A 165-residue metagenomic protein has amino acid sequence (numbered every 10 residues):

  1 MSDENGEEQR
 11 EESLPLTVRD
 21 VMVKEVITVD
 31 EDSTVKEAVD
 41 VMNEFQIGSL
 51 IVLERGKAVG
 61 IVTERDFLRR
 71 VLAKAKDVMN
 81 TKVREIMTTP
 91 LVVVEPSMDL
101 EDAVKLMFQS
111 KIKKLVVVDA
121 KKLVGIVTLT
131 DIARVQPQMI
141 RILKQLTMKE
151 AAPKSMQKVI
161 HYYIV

Functional and structural regions predicted by a protein language model:
M1-V165: Tandem CBS (Cystathionine beta-synthase) repeat/Bateman regulatory domains
